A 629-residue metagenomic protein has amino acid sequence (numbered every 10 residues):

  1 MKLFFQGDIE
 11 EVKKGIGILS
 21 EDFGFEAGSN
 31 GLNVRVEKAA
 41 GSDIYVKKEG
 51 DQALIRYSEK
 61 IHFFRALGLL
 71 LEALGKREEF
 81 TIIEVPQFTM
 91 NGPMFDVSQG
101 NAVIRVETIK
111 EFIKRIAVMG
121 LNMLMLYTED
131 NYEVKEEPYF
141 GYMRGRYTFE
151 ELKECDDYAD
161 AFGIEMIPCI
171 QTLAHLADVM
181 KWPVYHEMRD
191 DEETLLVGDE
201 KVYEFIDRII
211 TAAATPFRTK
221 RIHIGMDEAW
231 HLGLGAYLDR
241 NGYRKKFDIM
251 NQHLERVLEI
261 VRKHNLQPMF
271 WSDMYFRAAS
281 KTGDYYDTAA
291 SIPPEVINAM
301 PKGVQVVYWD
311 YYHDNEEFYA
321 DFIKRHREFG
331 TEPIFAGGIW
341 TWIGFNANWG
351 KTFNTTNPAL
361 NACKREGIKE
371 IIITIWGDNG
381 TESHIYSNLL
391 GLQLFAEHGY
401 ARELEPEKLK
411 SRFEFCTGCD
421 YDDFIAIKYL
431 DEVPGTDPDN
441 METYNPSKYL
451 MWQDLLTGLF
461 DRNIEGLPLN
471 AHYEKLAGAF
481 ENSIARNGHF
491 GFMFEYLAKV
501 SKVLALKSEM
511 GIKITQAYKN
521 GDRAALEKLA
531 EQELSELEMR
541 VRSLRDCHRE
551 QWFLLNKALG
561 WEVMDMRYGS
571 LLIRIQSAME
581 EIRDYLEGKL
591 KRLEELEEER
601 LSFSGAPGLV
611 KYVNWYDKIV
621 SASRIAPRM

Functional and structural regions predicted by a protein language model:
M1-G28, K60, K114, E154-D157 (+5 more regions): Substrate-binding groove of N-acetylhexosamine-processing glycoside hydrolases
K2-F4, E11, G41, E49-K263 (+5 more regions): Feature activates predominantly on carbohydrate-active enzymes
L3, E21-R56: Short, well-ordered secondary-structure micro-motifs within conserved domains or adaptor modules
L32-A39, E78-I82, G120-L126, Q171-M180 (+7 more regions): Short, functional N-terminal and low-complexity linear motifs
L32-V36, F80-V85, F140, G145-R146 (+8 more regions): Generic preference for hydrophobic/aromatic residues in regular secondary structure cores
